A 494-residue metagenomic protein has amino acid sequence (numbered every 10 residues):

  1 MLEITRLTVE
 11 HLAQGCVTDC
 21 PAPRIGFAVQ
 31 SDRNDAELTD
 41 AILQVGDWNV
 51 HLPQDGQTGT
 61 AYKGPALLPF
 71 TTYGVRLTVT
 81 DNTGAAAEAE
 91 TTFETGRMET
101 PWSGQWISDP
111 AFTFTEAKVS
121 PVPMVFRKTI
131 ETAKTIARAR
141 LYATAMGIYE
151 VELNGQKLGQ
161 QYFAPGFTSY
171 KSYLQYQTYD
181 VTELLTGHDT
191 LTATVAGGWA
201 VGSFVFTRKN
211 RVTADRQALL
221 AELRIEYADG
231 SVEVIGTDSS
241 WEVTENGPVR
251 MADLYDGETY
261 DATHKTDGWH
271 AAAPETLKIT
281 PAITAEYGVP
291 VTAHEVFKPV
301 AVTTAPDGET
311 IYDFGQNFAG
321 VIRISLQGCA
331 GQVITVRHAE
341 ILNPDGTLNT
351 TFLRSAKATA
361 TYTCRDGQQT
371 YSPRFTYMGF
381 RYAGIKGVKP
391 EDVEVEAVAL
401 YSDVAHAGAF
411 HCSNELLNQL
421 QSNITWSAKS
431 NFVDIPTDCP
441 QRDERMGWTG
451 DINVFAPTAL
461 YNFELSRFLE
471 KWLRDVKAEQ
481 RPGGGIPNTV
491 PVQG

Functional and structural regions predicted by a protein language model:
M1-R442, G450-D451, L465-W472, V476 (+1 more regions): Extracellular/oxidizing-compartment recognition motifs
V454-L465: Well-ordered alpha-helical scaffold segments within catalytic/enzyme domains
L460, V492-G494: The substrate-binding groove and active-site-proximal loops of carbohydrate-active enzymes, especially glycoside
